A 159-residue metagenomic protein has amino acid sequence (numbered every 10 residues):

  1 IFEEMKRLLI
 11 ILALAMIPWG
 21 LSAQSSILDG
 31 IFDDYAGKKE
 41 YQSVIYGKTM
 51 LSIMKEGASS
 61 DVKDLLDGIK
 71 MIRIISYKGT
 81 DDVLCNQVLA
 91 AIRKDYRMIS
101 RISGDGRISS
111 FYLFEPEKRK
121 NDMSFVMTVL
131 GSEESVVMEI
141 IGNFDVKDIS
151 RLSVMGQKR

Functional and structural regions predicted by a protein language model:
I1-D29: Bacterial Sec-dependent N-terminal signal peptides
I27-V83: Early exported N-terminus immediately downstream of N-terminal targeting peptides
I53-E56, S109-L113: Short, solvent-exposed polar/charged micro-motifs at secondary-structure junctions
D67-S110: Mid-chain, structured segments of secreted extracytoplasmic proteins
F114-V146: A short, solvent-exposed beta-edge/loop patch
D148-L152: A short, polar/proline- and glycine-enriched secondary-structure boundary/capping micro-motif
S153-R159: A recognition module on extended beta-rich or small alphabeta surfaces enriched in W/G with H and D/E
